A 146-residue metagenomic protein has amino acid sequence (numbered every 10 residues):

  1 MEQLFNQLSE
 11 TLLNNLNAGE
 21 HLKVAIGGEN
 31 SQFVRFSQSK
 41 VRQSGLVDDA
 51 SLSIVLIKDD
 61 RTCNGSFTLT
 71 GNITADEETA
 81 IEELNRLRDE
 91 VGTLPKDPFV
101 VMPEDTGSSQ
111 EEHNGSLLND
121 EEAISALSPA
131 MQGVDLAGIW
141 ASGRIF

Functional and structural regions predicted by a protein language model:
M1-F146: Active-site bordering "gate/hinge" segments that shape substrate access to catalytic or cofactor-binding pockets
